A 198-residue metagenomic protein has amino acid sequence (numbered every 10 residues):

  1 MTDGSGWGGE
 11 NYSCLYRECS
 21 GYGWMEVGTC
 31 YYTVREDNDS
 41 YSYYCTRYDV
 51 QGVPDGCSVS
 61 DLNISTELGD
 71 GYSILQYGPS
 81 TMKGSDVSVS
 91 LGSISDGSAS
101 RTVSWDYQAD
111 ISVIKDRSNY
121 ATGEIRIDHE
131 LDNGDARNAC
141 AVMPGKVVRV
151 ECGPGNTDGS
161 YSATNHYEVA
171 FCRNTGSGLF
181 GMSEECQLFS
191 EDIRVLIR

Functional and structural regions predicted by a protein language model:
M1-S90, S112-D116: Deployable pore-forming modules of oligomeric membrane-permeabilizing proteins
M1-Y44, E151-R198: Membrane-insertive, pore-forming/entry segments and their flanking low-complexity regions
D70, L75-I127, L131, P154-F189 (+1 more regions): Membrane-insertion modules used to breach or fuse lipid bilayers
L131-R137: Contiguous ligand/interfacial binding patches
C140-N156: Short, hydrophobic beta-strand segments
